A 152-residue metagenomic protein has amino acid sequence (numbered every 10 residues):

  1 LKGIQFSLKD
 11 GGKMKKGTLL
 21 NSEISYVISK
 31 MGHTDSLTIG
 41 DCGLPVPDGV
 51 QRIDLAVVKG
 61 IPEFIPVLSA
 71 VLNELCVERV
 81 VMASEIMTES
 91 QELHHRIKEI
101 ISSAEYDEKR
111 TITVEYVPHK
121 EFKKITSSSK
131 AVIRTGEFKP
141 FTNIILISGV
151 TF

Functional and structural regions predicted by a protein language model:
L1-K13: Short, Lys/Arg-enriched N-terminal segments with co-localized hydrophobic residues within the first ~10-30 amino acids
G12-V57: Long, hydrophobic N-terminal alpha-helical segment
L20, S29-M31, P45-V46, L72-E74 (+3 more regions): Solvent-exposed alpha-helices and their adjacent loops that cap or buttress functional pockets in soluble metabolic
V27, M31-T34, A70-E78, I100-D107 (+1 more regions): Change "in soluble alpha/beta enzymes" to "in soluble alpha/beta proteins
G40, D48-Q51, F64, L93 (+1 more regions): Short, glycine/acidic-enriched capping/hinge loops at junctions between secondary-structure elements
P45-P47, L55-E78, E89-E99: Feature captures the catalytic cores and cofactor-binding loops of soluble hydro-lyases/lyases that act on carboxylate
R79-S84: Short internal beta-strands
L93-F152: Glycine-rich, aromatic-bearing surface loops/beta-hairpins
